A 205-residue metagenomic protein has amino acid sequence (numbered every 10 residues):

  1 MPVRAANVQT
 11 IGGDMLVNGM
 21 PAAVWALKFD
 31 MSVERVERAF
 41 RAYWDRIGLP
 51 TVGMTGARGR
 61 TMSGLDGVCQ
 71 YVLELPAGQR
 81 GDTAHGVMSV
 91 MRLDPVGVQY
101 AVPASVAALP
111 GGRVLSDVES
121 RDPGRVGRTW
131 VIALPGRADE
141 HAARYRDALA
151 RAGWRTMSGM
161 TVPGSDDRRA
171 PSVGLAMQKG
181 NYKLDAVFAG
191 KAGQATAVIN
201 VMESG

Functional and structural regions predicted by a protein language model:
M1-G205: An acidic-aromatic pocket/loop used at catalytic or ligand-binding sites
